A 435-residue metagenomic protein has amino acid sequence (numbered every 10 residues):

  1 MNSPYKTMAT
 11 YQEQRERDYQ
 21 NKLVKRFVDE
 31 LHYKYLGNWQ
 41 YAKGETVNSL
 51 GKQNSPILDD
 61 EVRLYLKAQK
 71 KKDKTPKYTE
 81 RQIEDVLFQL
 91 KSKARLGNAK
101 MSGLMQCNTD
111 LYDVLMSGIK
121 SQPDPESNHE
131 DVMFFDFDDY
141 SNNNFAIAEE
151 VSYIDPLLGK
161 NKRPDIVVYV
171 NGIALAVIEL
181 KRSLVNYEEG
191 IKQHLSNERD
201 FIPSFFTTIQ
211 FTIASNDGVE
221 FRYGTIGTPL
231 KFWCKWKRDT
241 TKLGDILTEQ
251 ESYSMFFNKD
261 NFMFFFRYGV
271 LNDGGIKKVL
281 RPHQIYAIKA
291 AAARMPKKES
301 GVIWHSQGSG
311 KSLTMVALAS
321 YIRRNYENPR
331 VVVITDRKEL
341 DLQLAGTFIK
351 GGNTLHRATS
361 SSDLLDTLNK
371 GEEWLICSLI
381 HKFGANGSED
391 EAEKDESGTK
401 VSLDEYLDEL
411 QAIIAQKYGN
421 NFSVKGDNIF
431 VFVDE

Functional and structural regions predicted by a protein language model:
N2-R330, E339-T354, G371-W374, D390-A412 (+1 more regions): ATP-dependent helicase/translocase motor core
S183-V185, K382-A385: Short acidic, S/G/P-rich loop/turn micro-motifs used as interaction or catalytic elements
V333: Conserved SAM-binding loop
L355-N369: Functional beta-strand-loop-alpha-helix junction segments that form "active/interaction loops" within catalytic
E372-G384: Conserved two-lobed SF2 helicase motor
L379, D434-E435: Walker B catalytic acidic pair
A415-Q416, N421-D427: Short, conserved loop/helix-junction motifs that constitute active-site signature segments in enzyme catalytic cores
V431: Conserved PLP-enzyme active-site core in the AAT-like
